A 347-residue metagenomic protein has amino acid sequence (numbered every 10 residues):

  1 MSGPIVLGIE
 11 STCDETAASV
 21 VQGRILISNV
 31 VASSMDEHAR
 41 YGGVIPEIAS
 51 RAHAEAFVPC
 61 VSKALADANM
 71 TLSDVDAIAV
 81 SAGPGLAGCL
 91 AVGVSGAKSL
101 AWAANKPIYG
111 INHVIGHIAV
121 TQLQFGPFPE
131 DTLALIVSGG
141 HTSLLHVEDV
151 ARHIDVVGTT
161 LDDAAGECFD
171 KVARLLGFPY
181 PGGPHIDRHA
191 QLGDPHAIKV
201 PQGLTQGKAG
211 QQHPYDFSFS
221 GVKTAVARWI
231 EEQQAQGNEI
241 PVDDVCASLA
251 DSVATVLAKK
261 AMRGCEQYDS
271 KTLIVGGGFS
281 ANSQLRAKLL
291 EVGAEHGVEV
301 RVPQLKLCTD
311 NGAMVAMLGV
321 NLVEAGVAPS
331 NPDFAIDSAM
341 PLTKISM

Functional and structural regions predicted by a protein language model:
M1-P4, I111-L133, L318: Conserved phosphate-binding catalytic cores of ATP/NTP-utilizing and phosphoryl-transfer enzymes
G3-P84, H117: N-terminal beta-alpha supersecondary unit
E15-V21, A134-I136, T142-H146: Short beta-strand scaffold segments in enzyme catalytic cores
N29, T71, R188-L273, Q284-H296 (+2 more regions): A contiguous, well-structured pocket-lining segment that forms one wall/lid of small-molecule binding clefts in soluble
L72-A82, D269-F279, R301: Short glycine-rich phosphate-binding loop at a beta-alpha junction
V80-A104, L123-Q124, S283-V292: Short Gly/Thr/Asp-enriched flexible loops that form oxyanion-binding sites at enzyme active sites
G110-I111, L290-V315, A328: Conserved phosphate-binding/catalytic loops in two-lobed NTP-binding clefts
G126, D149-D194, K223-T224, R228-Q234: Glycine-rich phosphate-binding loop plus the immediately following alpha-helix
